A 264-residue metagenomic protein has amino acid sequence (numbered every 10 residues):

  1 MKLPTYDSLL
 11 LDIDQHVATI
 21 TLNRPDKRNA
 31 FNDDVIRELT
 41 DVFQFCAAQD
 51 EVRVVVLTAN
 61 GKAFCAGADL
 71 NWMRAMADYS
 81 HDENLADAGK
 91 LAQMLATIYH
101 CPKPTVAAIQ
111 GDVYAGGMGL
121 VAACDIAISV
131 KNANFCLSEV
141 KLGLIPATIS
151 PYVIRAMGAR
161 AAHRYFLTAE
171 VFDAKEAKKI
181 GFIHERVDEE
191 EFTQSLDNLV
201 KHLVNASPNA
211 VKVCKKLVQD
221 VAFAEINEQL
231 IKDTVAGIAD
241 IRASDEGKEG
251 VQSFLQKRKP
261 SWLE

Functional and structural regions predicted by a protein language model:
M1-N23, V171-L203, K212-A222, E249-E264: Amphipathic alpha-helical segments at domain termini/boundaries
M1-N60, A96, T193: Conserved CoA-thioester-binding segment of acyl-CoA-metabolizing enzymes
I20, R24, L39, L57 (+6 more regions): Terminal peptide-recognition signature
D34, E38, K90, T97 (+5 more regions): Charged catalytic carboxylate motif
E51, A59-A96, V113, E225: Glycine- (often His-adjacent) and acidic-residue-rich active-site loop that binds/positions the CoA thioester
A96-N209, R258: Crotonase-fold acyl-CoA enzyme core
Y165-F166, L217, V221, A236-R242: Helix-loop "lid/cap" segments that line or gate small-molecule binding pockets
